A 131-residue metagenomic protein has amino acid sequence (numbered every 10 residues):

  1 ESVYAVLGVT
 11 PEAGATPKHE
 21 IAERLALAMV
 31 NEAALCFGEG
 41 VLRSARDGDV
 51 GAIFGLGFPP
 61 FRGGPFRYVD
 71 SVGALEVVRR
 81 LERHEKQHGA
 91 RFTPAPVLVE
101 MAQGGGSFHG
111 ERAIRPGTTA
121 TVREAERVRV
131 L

Functional and structural regions predicted by a protein language model:
E1-L131: N-terminal glycine-rich phosphate-binding loop for ADP-containing cofactors
